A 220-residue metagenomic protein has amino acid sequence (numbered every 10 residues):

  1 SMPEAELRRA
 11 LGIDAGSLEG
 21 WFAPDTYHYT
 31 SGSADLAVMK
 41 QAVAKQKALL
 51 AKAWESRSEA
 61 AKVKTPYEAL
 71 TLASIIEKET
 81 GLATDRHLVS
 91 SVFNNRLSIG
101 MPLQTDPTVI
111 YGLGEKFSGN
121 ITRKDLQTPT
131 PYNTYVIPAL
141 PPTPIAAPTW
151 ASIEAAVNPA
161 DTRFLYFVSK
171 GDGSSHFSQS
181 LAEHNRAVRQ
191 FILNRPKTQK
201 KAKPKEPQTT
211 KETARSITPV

Functional and structural regions predicted by a protein language model:
S1-E6: Hydrophobic, ordered structural segments
R8-V220: Bacterial extracytoplasmic/cell-wall-associated proteins, especially those involved in peptidoglycan
